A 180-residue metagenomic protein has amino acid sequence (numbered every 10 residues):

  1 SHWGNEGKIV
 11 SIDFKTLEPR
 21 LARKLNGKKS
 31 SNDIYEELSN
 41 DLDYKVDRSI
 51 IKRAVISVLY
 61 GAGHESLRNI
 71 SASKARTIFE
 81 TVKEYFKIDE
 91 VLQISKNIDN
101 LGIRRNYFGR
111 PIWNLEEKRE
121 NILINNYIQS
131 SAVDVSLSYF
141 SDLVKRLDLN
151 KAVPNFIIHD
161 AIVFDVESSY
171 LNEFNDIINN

Functional and structural regions predicted by a protein language model:
S1-I50, S57, E65-S66: Catalytic nucleotidyl-transfer cores of nucleotide-processing enzymes
E6-V10, V153, A161: Beta-sheet entry/capping signal
R20-R23, D134, F164, N172: A generic structural micro-environment signature that highlights single residues at secondary-structure boundaries
A22-G27, I70, S169, F174: Hydrophobic alpha-helical membrane-insertion segments
N26-K28, S141, N179: General N-terminal targeting signals
D43-I157, S168: Conserved catalytic core of nucleic-acid polymerases
S66-L67, I162-I178: Catalytic palm subdomain of template-directed nucleic-acid polymerases, centered on the conserved carboxylate motif
